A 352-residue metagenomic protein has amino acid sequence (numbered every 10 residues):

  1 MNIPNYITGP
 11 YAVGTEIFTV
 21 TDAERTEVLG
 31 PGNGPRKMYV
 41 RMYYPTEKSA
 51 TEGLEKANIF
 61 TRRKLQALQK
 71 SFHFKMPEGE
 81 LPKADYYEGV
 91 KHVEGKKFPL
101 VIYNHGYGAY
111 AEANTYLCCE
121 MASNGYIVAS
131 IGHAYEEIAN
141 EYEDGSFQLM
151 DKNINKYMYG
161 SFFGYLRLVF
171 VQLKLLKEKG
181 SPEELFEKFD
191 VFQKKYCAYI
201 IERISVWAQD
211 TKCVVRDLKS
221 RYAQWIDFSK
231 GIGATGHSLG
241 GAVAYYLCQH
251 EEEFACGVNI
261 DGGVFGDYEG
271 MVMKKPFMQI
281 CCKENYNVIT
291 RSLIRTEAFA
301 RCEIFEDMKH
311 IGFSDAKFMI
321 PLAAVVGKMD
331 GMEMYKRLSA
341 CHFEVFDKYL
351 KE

Functional and structural regions predicted by a protein language model:
M1-V101, F189: Domain-level recognition of soluble alpha/beta enzyme cores, biased toward histidine phosphatases/phosphomutases
Y44, Y103-Y107, S238, C282: Glycine-rich His-Gly loop
P82-F98, Y103-E141, N285-N287: Short substrate-entry loop that stabilizes the transition state in hydrolases
L117, Y246, Y286-R295, K317: Short alpha-helix in the alpha/beta-hydrolase fold that links the catalytic acid
I138, Y142-W225: Alpha/beta-hydrolase active-site loop
V206, C213-V272: Primarily recognizes the serine-hydrolase "nucleophile elbow" in alpha/beta-hydrolase and SGNH/GDSL folds
C256-G312: The feature captures the conserved acid-bearing segment of alpha/beta-hydrolase catalytic domains
A300-E352: C-terminal catalytic histidine-bearing segment of alpha/beta-hydrolase fold enzymes
